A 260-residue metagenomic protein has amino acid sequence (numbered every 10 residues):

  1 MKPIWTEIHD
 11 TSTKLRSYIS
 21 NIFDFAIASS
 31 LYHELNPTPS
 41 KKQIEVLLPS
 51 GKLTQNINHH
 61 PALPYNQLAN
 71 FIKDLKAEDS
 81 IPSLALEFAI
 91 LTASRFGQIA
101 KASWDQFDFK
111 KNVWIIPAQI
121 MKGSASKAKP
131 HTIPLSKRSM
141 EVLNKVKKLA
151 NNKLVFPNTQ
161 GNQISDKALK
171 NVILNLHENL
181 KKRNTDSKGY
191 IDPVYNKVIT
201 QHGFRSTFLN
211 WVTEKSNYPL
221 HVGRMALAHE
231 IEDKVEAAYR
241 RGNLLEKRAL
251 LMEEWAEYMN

Functional and structural regions predicted by a protein language model:
P3-S20, A28-A102, K110, L149 (+1 more regions): Basic, Lys/Arg- and aromatic-enriched nucleic-acid-binding interface segment
I22-A26, V146, V212, M259: Hydrophobic recognition helices of helix-based DNA-binding modules
A28-Y32, S80-E87, F96, W104 (+5 more regions): Membrane-topology and secretion signals of cell-surface/extracellular proteins
S40-P49, K101-K145: Conserved tyrosine-mediated DNA breakage-rejoining catalytic core shared by Y-recombinases
T54, A118-S124, M140, N217 (+1 more regions): Catalytic-site neighborhood detector that most strongly recognizes the C-terminal catalytic loop/helix of tyrosine
I57, P61, K122-N144, N152-N175 (+4 more regions): C-terminal catalytic core of Y-nucleophile DNA break-rejoin enzymes
K73-S83, K145-V155, K170-M225, H229: Short, basic (Lys/Arg/His-rich) helix/loop patches that form interaction surfaces in the mid-to-C-terminal regions
